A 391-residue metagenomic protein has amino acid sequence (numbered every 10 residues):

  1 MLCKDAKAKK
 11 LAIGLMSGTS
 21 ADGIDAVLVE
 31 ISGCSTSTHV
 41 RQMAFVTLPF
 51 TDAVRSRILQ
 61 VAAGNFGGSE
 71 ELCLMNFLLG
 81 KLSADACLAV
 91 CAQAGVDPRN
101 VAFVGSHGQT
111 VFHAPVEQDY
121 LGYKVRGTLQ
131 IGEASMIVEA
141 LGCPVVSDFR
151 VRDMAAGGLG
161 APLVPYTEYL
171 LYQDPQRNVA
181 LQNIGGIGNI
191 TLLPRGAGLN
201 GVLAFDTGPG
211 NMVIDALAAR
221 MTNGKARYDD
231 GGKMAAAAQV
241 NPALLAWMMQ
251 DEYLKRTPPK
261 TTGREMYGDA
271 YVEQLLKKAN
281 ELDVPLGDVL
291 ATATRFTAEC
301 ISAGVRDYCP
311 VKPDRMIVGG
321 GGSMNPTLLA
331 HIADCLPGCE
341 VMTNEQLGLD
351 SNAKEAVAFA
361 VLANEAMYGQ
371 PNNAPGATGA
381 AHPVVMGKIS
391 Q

Functional and structural regions predicted by a protein language model:
K9, G23-F50, A197-A298, S302 (+1 more regions): Conserved ATP-utilizing enzyme core subdomain
K9-L11, L121-T128, S135, E139 (+2 more regions): Phosphate-binding/catalytic loop of phosphoryl-transfer enzymes
A21, A291, R295, M342-Q391: Glycine-rich phosphate-binding/hydrolytic loop that grips phosphoryl groups
T38-L78: Conserved non-catalytic scaffold segment of RNase H-like nuclease domains
N65-I131: Short beta-strand-loop/turn "lid" adjacent to the catalytic site in phosphate-handling enzymes
L82-V90, L286-K312: Phosphate/ATP-binding catalytic cores across multiple sugar-kinase/actin-like superfamilies, primarily ASKHA
D97-H107, P310-G321: Short glycine-rich phosphate-binding loop at a beta-alpha junction
V111, P313-A333: Glycine-rich phosphate-binding loops at beta-strand->alpha-helix junctions
